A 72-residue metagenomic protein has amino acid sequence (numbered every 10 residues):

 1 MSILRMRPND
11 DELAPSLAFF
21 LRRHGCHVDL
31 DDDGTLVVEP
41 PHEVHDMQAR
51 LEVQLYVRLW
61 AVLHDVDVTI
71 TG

Functional and structural regions predicted by a protein language model:
M1-P8: Short glycine-/aliphatic-rich beta-strand segments at the starts of folded cytosolic domains
M6, V37-V38: Short beta-strand element of the conserved SAM-dependent methyltransferase core
P8-G25: Short amphipathic alpha-helix segments
N9-D11, D33, P41-E43: Generic structural motif
F20-H27, Y56-W60: Conserved short hydrophobic interaction patches
G25-L30, T71: Short, flexible, solvent-exposed loop/turn segments with mixed acidic/basic and small polar residues
L30-L36: Short Gly/Ser/Thr- and Asp/Glu-enriched loop/turn motifs at secondary-structure junctions
P40-G72: C-terminal basic regulatory modules in eukaryotic proteins
